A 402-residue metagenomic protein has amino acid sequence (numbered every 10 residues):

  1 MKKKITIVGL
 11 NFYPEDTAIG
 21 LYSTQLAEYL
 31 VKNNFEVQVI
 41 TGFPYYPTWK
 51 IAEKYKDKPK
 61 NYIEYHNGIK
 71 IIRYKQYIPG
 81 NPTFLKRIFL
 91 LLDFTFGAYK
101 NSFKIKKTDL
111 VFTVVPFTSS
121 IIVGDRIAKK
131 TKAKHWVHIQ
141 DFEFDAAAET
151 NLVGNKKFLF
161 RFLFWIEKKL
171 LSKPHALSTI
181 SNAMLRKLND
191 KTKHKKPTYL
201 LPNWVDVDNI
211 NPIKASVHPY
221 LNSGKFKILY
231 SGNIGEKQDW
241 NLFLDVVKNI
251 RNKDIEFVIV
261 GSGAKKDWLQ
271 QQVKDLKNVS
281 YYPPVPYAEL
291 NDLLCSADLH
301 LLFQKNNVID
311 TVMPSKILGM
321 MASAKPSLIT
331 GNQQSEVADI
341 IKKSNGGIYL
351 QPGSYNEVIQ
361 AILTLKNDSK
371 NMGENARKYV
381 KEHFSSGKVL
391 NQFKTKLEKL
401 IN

Functional and structural regions predicted by a protein language model:
M1-E64, D245, I250: N-terminal subdomain of nucleotide-sugar transferases
Y99, I122, R126-K130, K157-L177: Membrane-proximal helix-turn-helix segments that form the acceptor-binding/catalytic region of lipid-linked
A128, T364, D368-H383, T395: A short, well-ordered alpha-helix in the C-terminal region of glycosyltransferases
A183, W204: Carbohydrate-associated surface elements
V205, L221-Q238, L244-V247, V258: Conserved donor-binding/catalytic core segment of Leloir-type glycosyltransferases
Q238, P284-L293, H300-M321, P326-D339: Nucleotide-sugar-dependent
N252, V258, D267-N291: Nucleotide-activated donor-binding/catalytic signature segment of Leloir-type glycosyltransferases, i.e., the conserved
N332-A361: Change "using UDP/GDP/dTDP sugars" to "using nucleotide sugars
